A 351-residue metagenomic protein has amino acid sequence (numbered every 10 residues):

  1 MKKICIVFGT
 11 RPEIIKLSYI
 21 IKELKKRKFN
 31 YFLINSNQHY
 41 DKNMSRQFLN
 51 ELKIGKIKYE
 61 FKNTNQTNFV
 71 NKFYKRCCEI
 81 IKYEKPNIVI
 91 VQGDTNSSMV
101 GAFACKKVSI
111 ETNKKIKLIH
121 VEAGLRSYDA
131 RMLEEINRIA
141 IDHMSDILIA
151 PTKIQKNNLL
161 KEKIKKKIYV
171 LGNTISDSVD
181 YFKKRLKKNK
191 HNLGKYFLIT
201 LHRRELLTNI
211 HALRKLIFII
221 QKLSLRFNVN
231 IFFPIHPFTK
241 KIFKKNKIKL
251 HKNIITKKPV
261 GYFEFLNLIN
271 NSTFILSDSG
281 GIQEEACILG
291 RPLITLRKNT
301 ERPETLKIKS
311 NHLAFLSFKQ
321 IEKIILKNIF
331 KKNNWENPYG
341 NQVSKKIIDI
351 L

Functional and structural regions predicted by a protein language model:
M1-L351: Nucleotide-activated sugar donor-binding and catalytic core shared by glycosyltransferases and related lipid-linked
